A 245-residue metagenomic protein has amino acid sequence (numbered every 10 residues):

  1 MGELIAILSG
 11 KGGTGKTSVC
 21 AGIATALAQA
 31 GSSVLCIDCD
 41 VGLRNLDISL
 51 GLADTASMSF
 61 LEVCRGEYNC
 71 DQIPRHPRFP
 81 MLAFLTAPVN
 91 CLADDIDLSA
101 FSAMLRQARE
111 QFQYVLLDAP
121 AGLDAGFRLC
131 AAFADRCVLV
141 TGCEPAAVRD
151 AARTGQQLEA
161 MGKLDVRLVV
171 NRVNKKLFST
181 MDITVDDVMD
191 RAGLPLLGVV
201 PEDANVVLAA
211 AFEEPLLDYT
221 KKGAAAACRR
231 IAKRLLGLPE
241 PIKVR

Functional and structural regions predicted by a protein language model:
G2-C39, A108: Walker A/P-loop phosphate-binding motif and the immediately C-terminal alpha-helix
L4, F84, L196-V199: Conserved beta-strand scaffold positions in the cores of enzyme catalytic domains, especially in NTP/NDP-utilizing
S9, D38, T86-V89, A119 (+1 more regions): Flexible glycine-/small-residue-rich
G12, L46, V63, D118 (+3 more regions): Residue-level signature of catalytic and energy-coupling elements of molecular machines, predominantly ATP/GTP-dependent
A21, T25-Q29, A132, R153-Q156 (+1 more regions): Short, well-ordered alpha-helices that flank and scaffold nucleotide-derived cofactor binding pockets
C36-E110, A210-L217: P-loop/Walker-type NTP enzyme "switch/lid" segment
S99-A103, Q107-E202, L208: Conserved catalytic-core segment of NTP-binding enzymes
A211-R245: NTP-binding/hydrolysis catalytic cores, primarily Walker-type P-loop NTPases
